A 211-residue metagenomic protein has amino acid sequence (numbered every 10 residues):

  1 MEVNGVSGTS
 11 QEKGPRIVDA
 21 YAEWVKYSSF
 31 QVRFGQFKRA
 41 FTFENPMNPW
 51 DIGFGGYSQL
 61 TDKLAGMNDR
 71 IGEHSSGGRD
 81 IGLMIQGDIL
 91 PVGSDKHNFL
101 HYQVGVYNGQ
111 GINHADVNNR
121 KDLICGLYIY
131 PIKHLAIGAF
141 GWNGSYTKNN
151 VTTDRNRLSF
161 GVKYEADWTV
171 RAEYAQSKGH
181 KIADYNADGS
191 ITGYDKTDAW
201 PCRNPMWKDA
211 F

Functional and structural regions predicted by a protein language model:
M1-G109, V117-I124, Y128-I137, K208: Outer membrane beta-barrel
N4-S10, F41, V92, Y107-H114 (+2 more regions): Sequence/structural signature of outer-membrane beta-barrel proteins
V6-G8, D69-I71, Q110-N113, A187-C202: Extracellular loop and loop/strand-boundary signature of outer-membrane beta-barrel proteins
H114-R120, V151-R155: Interfacial loop-to-helix transition and helix-capping segments at the boundaries of transmembrane helices
Y128-F211: Detector for outer-membrane/organellar transmembrane beta-barrel domains, recognizing the amphipathic beta-strand
